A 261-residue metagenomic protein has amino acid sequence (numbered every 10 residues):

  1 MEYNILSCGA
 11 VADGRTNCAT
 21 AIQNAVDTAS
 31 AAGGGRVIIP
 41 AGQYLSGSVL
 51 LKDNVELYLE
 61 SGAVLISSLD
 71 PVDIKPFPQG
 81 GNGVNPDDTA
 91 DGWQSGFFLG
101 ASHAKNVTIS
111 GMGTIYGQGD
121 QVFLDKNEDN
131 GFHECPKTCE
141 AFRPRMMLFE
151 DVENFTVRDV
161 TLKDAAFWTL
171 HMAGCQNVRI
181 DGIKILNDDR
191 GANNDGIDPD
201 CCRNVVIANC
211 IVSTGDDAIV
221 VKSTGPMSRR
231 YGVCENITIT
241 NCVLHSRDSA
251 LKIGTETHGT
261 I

Functional and structural regions predicted by a protein language model:
M1-I261: Extracellular/periplasmic carbohydrate-active domains that bind, remodel, or depolymerize complex polysaccharides
